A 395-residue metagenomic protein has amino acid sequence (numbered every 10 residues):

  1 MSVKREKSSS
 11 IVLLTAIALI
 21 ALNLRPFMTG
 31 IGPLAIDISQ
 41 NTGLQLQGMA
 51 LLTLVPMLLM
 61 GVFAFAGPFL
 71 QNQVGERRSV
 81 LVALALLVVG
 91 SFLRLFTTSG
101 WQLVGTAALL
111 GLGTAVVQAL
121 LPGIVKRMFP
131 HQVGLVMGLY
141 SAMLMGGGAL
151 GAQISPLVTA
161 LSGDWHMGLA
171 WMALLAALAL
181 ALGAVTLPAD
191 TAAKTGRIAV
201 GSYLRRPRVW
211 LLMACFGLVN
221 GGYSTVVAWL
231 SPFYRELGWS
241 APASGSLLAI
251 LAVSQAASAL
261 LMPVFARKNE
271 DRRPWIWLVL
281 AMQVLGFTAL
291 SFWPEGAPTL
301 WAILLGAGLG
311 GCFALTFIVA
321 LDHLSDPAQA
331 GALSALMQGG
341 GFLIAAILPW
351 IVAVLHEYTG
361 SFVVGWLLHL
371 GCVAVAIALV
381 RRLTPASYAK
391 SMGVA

Functional and structural regions predicted by a protein language model:
I31-G32, P207-A249, V253-A259: Extracytoplasmic gate region of multi-pass secondary transporters
G43, G75, F96-W101, P130 (+2 more regions): Helix-breaking motifs and short loop linkers at transmembrane-helix boundaries and internal kinks in secondary membrane
V62-W101: Conserved MFS/SLC helix-loop-helix module at the cytosolic interface between two early adjacent transmembrane helices
F63-G75, S258-D271: Helix-to-loop junctions at the C-terminal end of transmembrane segments in multipass secondary transporters
S79-F92, P274-T288: Structural signature of the two symmetry-related core transmembrane helices
T106-A142: Cytoplasmic helix-loop-helix junction between adjacent transmembrane helices in 12-TM secondary transporters
H131-P188: Helix-loop-helix hairpin linking two adjacent transmembrane segments in secondary transporters
L324-V363, H369: A late C-terminal transmembrane helix in Major Facilitator Superfamily
